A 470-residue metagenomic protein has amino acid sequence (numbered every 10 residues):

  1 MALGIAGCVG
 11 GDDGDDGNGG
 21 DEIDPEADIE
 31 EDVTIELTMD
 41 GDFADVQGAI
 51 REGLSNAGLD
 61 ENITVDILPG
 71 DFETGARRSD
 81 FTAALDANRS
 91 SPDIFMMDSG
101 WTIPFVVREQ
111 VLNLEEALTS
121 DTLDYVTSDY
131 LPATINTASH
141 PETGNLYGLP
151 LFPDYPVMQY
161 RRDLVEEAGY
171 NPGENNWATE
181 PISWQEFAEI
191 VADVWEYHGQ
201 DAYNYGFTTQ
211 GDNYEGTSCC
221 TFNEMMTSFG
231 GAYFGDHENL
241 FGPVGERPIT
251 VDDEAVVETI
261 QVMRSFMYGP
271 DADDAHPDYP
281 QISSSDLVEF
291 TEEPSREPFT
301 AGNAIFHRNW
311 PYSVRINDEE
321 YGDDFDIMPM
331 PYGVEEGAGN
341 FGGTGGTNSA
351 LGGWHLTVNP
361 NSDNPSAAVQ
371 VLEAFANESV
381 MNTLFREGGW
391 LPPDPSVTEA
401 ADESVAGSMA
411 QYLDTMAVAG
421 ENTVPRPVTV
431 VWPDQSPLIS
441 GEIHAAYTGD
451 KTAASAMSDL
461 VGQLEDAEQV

Functional and structural regions predicted by a protein language model:
L3-Q110, T119-V126, E336, A367 (+3 more regions): Conserved N-terminal structural module of periplasmic/extracytoplasmic solute-binding proteins
D32, M328, Y332, F341 (+3 more regions): Long, aromatic- and glycine/proline-rich binding clefts that accommodate carbohydrate-like moieties
L59-T64, D86, A168, D271-D274 (+2 more regions): Extracytoplasmic/periplasmic substrate-recognition and gating elements
L68-F81, G100, I182-E186, P277-T300: Short helix-initiation/N-cap motifs at beta->coil->alpha
L85-M97, E109-L112, Y203, A301-N309 (+1 more regions): Alpha-to-beta junction loops
G100-V157, S218, D326-P329, A338-F341 (+1 more regions): Hinge/lid segment of periplasmic solute-binding proteins
E115-Y130, N175-E180, D212, G231-I260 (+6 more regions): Short, solvent-exposed loop/beta-turn-alpha elements that line the ligand-binding surface or hinge of extracytoplasmic
E186-W195, G231-A232, D236-V288: Glycine-centered hinge/linker elements that transmit conformational signals in sensory and ligand-binding systems
